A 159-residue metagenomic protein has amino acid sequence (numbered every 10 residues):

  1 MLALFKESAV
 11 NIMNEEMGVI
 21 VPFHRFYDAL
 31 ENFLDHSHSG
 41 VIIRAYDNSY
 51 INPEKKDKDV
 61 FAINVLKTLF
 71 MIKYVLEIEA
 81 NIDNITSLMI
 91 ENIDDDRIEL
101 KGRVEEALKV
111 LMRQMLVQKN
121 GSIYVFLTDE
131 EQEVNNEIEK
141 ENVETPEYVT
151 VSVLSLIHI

Functional and structural regions predicted by a protein language model:
M1-F61, V75-N81, N92-E99: C-terminal helical "lid" subdomain and adjoining coupling/linker elements of P-loop NTPases
D59-T68, V153: Short, leucine-enriched amphipathic alpha-helices that occur as contiguous helical runs
I85-L88: A short alpha-helical element within helix-turn-helix/winged-helix DNA-binding domains across DNA-binding proteins
D96-R113: Short amphipathic alpha-helical interaction segments
V110-S122: A short, conserved structural fragment
I123-T128: Minor-groove-contacting beta-hairpin "wing" of winged helix-turn-helix DNA-binding domains
E131-I138: Short, charged/polar, Gly/Pro-enriched secondary-structure boundary elements
I157-I159: Conserved small/polar residues in nucleotide/adenosyl-binding loops
